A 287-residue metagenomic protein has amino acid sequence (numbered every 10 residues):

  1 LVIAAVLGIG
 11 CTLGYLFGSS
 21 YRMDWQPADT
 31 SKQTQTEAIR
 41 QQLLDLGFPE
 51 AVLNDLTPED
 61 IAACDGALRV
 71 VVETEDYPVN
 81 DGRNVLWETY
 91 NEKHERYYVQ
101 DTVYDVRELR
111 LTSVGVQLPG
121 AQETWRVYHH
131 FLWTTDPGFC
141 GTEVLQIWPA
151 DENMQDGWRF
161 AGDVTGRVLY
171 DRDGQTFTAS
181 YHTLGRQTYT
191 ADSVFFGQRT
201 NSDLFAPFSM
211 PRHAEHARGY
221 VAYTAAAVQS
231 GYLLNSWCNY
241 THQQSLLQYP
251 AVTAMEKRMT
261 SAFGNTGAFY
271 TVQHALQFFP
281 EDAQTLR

Functional and structural regions predicted by a protein language model:
V2-G18: Hydrophobic membrane-insertion alpha-helices, especially the h-region of bacterial N-terminal signal peptides
L13, S19, E75, E88 (+11 more regions): Intrinsically disordered, low-complexity segments enriched in small/polar residues
F17-R40: Ser/Thr/Pro/Gly-rich low-complexity linker/stalk segments immediately outside membranes or between
T30-S31, Q41-L169: Short N-terminal edge-element motif at the start of the domain
E75-V103, F195-R212, H216-A222, P250-N265: Flexible coil/linker segments and helix-coil junctions enriched in charged and small residues
T124-F131, Y232-Q243: Short, hydrophobic/proline-enriched secondary-structure or compact coil segments at domain edges
L145-N235: Short helix-loop boundary/capping segments
W237-R287: Glycine-rich, aromatic-bearing surface loops/beta-hairpins
